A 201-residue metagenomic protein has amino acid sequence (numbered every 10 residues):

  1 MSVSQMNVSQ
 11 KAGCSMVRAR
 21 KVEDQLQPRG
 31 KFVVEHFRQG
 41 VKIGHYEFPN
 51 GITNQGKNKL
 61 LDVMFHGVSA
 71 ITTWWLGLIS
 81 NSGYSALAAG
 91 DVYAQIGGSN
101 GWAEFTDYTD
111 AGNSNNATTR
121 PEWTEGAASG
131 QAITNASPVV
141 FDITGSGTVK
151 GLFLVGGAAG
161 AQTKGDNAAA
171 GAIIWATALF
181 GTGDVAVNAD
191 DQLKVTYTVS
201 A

Functional and structural regions predicted by a protein language model:
M1-G151, G156-A201: Small cysteine-rich, disulfide-bonded extracellular modules of the LU/uPAR three-finger superfamily and closely related
